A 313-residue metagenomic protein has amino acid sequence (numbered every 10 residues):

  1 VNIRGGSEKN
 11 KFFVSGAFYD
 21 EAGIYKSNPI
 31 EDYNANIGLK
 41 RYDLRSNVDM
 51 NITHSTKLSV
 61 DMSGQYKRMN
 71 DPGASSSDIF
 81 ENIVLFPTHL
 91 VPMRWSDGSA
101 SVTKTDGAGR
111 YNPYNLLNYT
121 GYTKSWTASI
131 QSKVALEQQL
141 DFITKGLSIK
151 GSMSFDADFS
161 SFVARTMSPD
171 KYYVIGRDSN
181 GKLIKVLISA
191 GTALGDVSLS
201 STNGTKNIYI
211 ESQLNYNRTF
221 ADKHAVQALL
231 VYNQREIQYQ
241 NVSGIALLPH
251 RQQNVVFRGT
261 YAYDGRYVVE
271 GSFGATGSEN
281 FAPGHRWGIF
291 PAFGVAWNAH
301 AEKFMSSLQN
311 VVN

Functional and structural regions predicted by a protein language model:
V1-R4, L90-T103, M167-F273, S278-A282: Outer-membrane beta-barrel transmembrane domain signature of Gram-negative proteins, especially the mid-to-C-terminal
N2-A17, E21-I24, A35-Y111, G121-T127 (+4 more regions): Flexible loop and strand-edge segments within Gram-negative outer membrane beta-barrel domains
I3-K9, I24, S55, Q139-I149 (+4 more regions): Short loop/turn motifs that connect adjacent beta-strands in outer-membrane beta-barrel proteins
G5-S7, S46, M50-N51, M62 (+5 more regions): Residue-level signature of outer-membrane beta-barrel architecture
G16-F18, V60-Y66, G151-A157, A228-Q234 (+2 more regions): Transmembrane beta-barrel strands of outer-membrane/channel proteins
E21-S27, M69-G73, I83, D158-A164 (+5 more regions): Outer-membrane beta-barrel proteins
I30-A35, S75-L85, R165-I175, G181-L183 (+2 more regions): Flexible, surface-exposed loop regions and adjacent strand-edge segments of Gram-negative outer-membrane beta-barrel
K40-S46, A128-V134, K206-S212, Q253-G259 (+2 more regions): Hydrophobic, lipid-facing positions within transmembrane beta-strands of outer-membrane proteins
